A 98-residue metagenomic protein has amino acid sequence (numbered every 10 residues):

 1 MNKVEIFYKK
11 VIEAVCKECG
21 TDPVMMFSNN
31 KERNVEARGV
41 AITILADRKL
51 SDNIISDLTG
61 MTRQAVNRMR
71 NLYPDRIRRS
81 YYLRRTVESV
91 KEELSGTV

Functional and structural regions predicted by a protein language model:
I12, S51-D52: Helix-turn-helix DNA-binding elements, focusing on the entry/boundary residues of the two helices that contact DNA
E13-G39: Short, Lys/Arg-enriched anionic-surface-contact patches
N34-L50: Short, amphipathic alpha-helical "recognition" segments used to contact nucleic acids or chromatin
A46, R70, I77: DNA major-groove recognition helix of helix-turn-helix
I54-L58: Short alpha-helical "recognition helix" segments of helix-turn-helix
R63-Q64: Key DNA-contact positions within bacterial/archaeal DNA-binding proteins
R76-V98: Short Lys/Arg-enriched helix C-cap and helix-to-coil transition segments that create basic nucleic-acid-contact patches
